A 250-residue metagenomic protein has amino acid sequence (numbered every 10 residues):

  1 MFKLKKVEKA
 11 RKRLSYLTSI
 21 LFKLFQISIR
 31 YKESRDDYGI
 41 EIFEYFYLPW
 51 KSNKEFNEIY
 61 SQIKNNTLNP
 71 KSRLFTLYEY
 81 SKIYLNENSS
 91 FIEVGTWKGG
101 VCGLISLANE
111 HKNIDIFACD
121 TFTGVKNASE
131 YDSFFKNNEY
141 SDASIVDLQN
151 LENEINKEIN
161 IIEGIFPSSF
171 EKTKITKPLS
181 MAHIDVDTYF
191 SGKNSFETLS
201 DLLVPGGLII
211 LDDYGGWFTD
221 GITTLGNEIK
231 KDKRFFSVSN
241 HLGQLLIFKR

Functional and structural regions predicted by a protein language model:
M1-Q62: Membrane-proximal basic amphipathic "stem/tether" segments
E8-A10, P70, S180: Short alpha-helical segments used as structural interaction elements across diverse proteins
F43, W50-L68, Y78, K82-R250: S-adenosylmethionine/decaboxylated-SAM
S72-T76: N-terminal pre-P-loop "Q-motif" helix
